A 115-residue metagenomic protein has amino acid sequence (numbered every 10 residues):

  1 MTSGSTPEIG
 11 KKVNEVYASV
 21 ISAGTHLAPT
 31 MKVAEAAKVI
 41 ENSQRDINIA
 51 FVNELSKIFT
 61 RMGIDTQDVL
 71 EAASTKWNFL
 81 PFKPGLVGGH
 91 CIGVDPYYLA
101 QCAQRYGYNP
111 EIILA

Functional and structural regions predicted by a protein language model:
M1-A115: Structural/interface elements that position substrates and couple domains in central-metabolism enzymes
